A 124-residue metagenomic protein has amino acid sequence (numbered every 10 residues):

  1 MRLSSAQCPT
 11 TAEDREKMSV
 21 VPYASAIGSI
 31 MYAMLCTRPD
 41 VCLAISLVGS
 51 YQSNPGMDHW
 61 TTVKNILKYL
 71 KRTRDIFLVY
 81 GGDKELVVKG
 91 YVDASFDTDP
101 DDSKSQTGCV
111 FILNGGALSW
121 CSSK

Functional and structural regions predicted by a protein language model:
M1-K124: Divalent metal-binding acidic/histidine catalytic loops
